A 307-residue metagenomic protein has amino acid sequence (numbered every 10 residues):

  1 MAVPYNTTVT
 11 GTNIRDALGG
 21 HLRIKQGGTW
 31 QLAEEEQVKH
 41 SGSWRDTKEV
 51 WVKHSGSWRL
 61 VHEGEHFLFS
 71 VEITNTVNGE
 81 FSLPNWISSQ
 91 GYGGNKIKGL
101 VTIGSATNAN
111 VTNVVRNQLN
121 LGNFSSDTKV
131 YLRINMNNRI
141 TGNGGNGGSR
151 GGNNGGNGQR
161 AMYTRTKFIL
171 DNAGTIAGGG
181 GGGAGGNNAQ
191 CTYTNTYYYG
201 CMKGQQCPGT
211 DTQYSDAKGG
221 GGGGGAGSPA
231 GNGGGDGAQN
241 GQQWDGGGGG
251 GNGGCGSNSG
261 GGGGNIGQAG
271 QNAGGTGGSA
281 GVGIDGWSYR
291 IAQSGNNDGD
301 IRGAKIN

Functional and structural regions predicted by a protein language model:
M1-K96, R290-N307: Enriched but not universal
P4-A17, L100, G104-V115, N135-Y289 (+1 more regions): Glycine-centric low-complexity/flexibility signal
E35, E49, Y131-R133, G283: Generic detector of isolated residues embedded in canonical secondary-structure elements
S43, H62-H66, I87-K96, S125 (+4 more regions): Short, surface-exposed loop and linker segments with low hydrophobicity and enrichment for Pro/Ser/Thr
S70-I73, G93-A109, V130-N135: Glycine-rich repeat segments that build the extracellular carbohydrate-interaction surface of secreted and virion
E72-F81, G104-N123, R139: N-terminal extracellular ligand-recognition/capping segment immediately after the signal peptide
S88-K98, T107-T112, N120-D127, N297: Beta-strand repeat architectures
N123-N135, L170: Beta-solenoid repeat scaffold
